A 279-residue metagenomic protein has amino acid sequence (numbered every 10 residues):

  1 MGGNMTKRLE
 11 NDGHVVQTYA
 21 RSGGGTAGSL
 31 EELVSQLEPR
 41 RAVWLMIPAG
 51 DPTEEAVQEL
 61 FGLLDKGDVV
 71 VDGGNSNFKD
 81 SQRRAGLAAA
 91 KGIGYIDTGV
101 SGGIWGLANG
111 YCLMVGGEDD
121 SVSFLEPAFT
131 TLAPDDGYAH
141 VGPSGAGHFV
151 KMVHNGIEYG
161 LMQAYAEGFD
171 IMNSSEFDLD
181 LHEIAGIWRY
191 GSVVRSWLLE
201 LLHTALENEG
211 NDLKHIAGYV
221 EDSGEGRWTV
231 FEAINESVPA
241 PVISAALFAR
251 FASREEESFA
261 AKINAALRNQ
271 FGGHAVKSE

Functional and structural regions predicted by a protein language model:
M1-R41, G67, I104-G106, N269: NAD(P)+-binding Rossmann beta1-loop-alpha1 motif at the extreme N-terminus of oxidoreductases
V16, Y95-I96, A240: Hydrophobic beta-strand scaffold residues
Y19-R21, M46, T98: The conserved SAM/SAH-binding core of class I Rossmann-like methyltransferase domains, concentrating on the hydrophobic
S29-I96: Rossmann-fold NAD(P) dinucleotide-binding segment
A56, N77-A166, D170-M172: Rossmann-fold dinucleotide-binding core
M114, F124, G145-H274: Helical "substrate-binding/catalytic lid" subdomain of Rossmann-like NAD(P)-dependent dehydrogenases/reductases
